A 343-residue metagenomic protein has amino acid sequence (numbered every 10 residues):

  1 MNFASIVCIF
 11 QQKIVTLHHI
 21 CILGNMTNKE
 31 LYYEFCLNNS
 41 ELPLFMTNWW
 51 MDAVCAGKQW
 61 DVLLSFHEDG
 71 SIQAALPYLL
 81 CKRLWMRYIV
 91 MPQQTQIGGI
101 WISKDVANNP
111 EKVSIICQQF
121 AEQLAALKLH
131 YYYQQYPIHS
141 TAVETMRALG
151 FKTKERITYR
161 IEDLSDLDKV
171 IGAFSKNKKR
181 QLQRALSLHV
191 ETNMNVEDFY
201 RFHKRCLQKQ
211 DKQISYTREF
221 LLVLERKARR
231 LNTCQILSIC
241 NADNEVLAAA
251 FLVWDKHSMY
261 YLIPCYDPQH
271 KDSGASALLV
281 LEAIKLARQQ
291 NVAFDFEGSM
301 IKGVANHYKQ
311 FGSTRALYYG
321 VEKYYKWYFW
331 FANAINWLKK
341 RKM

Functional and structural regions predicted by a protein language model:
N2, K13-I14: Polybasic, lysine-rich low-complexity intrinsically disordered segments
I6-I9, T16-I22: Short, positively charged and aromatic/hydrophobic N-terminal segments
T27-D69, L76-W85, P137-I161, D166-K271: A conserved beta-strand-loop-helix scaffold within acyl/acetyltransferase catalytic domains
V62, L76, L80-R83, H139 (+2 more regions): Active-site/acyl-donor-binding loops of N-acyltransferases
L64, S103, I116-Q118, R226 (+1 more regions): Aromatic (often tryptophan-rich) hydrophobic motifs at membrane interfaces
C81-G99: Conserved acyl-donor/pantetheine-binding loop and adjacent beta-alpha core of acyl/acetyltransferases and related
T95-N109, L164-S165, P264-D272: A short, internal acetyl-CoA/4′-phosphopantetheine-binding micro-motif in the GNAT/acyltransferase core
K112-E155: Non-catalytic accessory segments adjacent to catalytic cores
